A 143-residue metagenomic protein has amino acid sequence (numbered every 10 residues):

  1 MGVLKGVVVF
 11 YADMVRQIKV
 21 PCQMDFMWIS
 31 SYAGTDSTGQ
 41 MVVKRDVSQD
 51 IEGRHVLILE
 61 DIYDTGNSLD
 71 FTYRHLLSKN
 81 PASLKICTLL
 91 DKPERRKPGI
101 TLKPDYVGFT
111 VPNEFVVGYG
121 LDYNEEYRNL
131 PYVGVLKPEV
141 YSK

Functional and structural regions predicted by a protein language model:
M1-K143: PRPP-associated nucleotide enzymes
